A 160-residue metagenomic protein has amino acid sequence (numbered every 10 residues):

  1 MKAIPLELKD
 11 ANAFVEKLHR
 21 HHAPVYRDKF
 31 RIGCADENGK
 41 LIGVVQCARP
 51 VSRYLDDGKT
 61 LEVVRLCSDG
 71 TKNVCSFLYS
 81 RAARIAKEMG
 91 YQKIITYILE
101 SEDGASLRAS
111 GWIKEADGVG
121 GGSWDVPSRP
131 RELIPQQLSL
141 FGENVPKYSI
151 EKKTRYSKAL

Functional and structural regions predicted by a protein language model:
M1-V25: Short amphipathic alpha-helix that is part of the acyltransferase structural core
P5, K29, D36, A48-L138: Acyl-donor binding region in acyl/amide transferases
V15, D28-V45: Conserved beta-hairpin
H21-P24, I113-D117, G142-Y148: Short secondary-structure junctions
F30-I32, K59, K152-Y156: Short beta-strand micro-motifs in enzyme catalytic cores
W124-L160: C-terminal "cap" of GNAT-fold acetyltransferases
